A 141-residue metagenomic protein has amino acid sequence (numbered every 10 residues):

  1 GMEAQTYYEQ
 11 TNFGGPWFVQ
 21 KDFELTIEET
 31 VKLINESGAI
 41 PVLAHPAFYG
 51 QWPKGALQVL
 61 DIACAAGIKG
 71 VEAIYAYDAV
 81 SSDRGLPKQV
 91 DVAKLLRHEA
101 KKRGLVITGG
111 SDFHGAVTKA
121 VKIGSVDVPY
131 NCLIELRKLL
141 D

Functional and structural regions predicted by a protein language model:
G1-K54: Divalent metal-binding pocket/active-site signature
V31-D141: Charged catalytic cores and adjacent phosphate/nucleic-acid-binding surfaces used for phosphate/nucleic-acid chemistry
